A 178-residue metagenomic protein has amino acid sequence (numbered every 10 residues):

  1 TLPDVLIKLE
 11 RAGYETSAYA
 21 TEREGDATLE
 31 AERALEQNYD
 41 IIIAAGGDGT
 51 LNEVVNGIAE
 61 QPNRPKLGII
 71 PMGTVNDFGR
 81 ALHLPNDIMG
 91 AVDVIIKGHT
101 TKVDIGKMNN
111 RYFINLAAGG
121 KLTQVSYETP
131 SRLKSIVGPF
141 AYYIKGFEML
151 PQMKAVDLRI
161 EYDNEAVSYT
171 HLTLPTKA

Functional and structural regions predicted by a protein language model:
T1-I42: ATP/NTP phosphate-donor binding region
P3, R11-A12, T21, E60-Y169: Catalytic core of DAGKc-family lipid kinases
A27-T28, L51-N52, L122: Short, well-ordered alpha-helical microsegments
N38, G46, H99: Conserved functional loop/turn residues at catalytic and ligand-binding sites
A45-G47, M72: Glycine-rich beta-strand-to-loop/alpha-helix junction loops that act as flexible
G49-L51, N76, G120, A178: Glycine-rich nucleotide phosphate-binding loop and flanking beta-alpha elements of Rossmann-like dinucleotide-binding
T50-P62: Short Gly/Thr/Asp-enriched flexible loops that form oxyanion-binding sites at enzyme active sites
T170-A178: Conserved small/polar residues in nucleotide/adenosyl-binding loops
